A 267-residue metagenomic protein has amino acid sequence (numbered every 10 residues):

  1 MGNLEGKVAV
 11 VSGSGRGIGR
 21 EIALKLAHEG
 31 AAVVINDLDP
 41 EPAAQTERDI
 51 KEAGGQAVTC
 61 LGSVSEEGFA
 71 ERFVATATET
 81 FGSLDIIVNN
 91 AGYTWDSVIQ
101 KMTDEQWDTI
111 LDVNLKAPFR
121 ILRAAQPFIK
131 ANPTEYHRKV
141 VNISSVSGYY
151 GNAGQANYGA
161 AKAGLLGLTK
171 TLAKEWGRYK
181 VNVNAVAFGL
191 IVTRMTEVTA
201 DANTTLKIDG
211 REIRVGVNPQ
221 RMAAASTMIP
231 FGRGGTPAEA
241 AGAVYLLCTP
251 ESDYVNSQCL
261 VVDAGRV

Functional and structural regions predicted by a protein language model:
N3-V33, L172: Canonical Rossmann dinucleotide-binding motif of NAD(H)/NADP(H)-dependent dehydrogenases/reductases, specifically
V98-I99, T103-L111, A225: Substrate-binding pocket helix/loop in short-chain dehydrogenase/reductase
L122, A161, T169: Active-site helix of classical SDR
S145: Residue(s) in the substrate-gating loop at a strand-loop-helix junction that position the organic substrate next
Y150, A243-Y245, N256-V267: Short C-terminal tail/terminal secondary-structure segment of NAD(P)H-dependent dehydrogenase/reductase domains
G177, N182, V255-S257: Short, small/polar-rich loop/turn modules that mediate ligand/substrate recognition or access, typified
A187-V198, A202, L206-G210: Short, flexible catalytic-loop segment of classical short-chain dehydrogenase/reductase
